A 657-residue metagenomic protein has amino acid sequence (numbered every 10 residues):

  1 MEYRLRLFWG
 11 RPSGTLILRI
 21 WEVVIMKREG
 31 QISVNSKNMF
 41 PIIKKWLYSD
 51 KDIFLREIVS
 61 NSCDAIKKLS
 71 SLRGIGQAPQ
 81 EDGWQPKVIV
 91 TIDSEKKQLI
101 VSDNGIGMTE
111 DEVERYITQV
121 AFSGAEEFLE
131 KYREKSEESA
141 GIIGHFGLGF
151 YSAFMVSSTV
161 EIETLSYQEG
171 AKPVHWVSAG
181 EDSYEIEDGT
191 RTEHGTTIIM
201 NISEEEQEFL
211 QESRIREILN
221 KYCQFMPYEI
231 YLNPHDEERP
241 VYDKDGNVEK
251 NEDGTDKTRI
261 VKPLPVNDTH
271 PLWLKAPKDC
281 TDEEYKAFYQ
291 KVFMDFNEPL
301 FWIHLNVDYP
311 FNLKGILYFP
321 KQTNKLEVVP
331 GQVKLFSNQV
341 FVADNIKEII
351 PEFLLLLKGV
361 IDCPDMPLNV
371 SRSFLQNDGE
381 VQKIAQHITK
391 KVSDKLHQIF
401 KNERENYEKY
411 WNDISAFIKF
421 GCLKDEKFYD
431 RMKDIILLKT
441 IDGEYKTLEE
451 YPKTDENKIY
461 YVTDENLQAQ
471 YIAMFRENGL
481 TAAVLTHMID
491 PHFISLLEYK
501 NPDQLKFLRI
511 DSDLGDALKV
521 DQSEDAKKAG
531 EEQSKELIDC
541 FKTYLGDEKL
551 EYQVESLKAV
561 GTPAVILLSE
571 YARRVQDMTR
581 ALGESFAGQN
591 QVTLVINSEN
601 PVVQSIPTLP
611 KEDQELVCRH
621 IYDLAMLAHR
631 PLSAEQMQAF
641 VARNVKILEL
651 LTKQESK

Functional and structural regions predicted by a protein language model:
F8-G10, T15-L210, E217, Q224 (+2 more regions): GHKL (Bergerat-fold) ATPase N-terminal catalytic module, capturing the glycine-rich phosphate-binding loop and acidic
I142, V160-S183, S203-Q207, S213-K657: GHKL/Bergerat-fold ATPase module in large chromosome/replication-associated machines
